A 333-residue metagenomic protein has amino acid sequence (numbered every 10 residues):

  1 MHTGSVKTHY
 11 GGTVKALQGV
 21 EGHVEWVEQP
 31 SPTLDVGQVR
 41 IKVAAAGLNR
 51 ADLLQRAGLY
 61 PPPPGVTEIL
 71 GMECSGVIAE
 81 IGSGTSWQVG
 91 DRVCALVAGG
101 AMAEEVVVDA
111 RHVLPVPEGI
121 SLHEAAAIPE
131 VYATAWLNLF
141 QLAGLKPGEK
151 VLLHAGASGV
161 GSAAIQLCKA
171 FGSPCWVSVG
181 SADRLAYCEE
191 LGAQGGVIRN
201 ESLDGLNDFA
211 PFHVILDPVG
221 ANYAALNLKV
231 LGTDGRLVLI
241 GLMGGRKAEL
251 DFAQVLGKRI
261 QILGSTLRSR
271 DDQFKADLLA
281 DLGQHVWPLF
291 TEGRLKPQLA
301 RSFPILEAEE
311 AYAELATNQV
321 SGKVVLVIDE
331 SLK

Functional and structural regions predicted by a protein language model:
S5-V14, E292-Q298, E309-K333: C-terminal capping/lid region of NAD(P)-dependent oxidoreductase domains
P30-G47, L59-G100: Glycine-rich beta-strand-centered segment in the early N-terminal region that forms part of a ligand/cofactor-binding
R92, K150, P174, G235-R236 (+1 more regions): Short glycine-centered segments of the SAM/dcSAM-binding site in methyltransferase folds
R92-A155: NAD(P)H dinucleotide-binding glycine-rich loop of Rossmann-like/cofactor-binding domains, especially the beta1-alpha1
Y132, S158-S162, A221: Glycine-rich NAD(P) Rossmann-fold beta1-alpha1 loop
L153, K169-Y223, K275-D281: Adenosine-nucleotide cofactor-binding segment
V179, N222-R294, V327-K333: Glycine-rich phosphate-binding loop and adjacent beta-alpha segment of Rossmann(oid) nucleotide-cofactor-binding
